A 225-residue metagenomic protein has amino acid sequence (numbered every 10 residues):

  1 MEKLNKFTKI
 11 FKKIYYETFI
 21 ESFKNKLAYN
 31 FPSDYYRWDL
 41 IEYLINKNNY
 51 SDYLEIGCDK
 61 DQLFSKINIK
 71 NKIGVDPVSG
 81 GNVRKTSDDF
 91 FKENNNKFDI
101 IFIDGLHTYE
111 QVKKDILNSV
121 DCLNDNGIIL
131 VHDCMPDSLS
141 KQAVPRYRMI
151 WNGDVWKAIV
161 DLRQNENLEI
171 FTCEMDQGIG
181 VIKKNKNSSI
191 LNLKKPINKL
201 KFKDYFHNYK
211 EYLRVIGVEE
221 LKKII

Functional and structural regions predicted by a protein language model:
M1-F102, L106-I225: A short alpha-helical cap/connector motif
